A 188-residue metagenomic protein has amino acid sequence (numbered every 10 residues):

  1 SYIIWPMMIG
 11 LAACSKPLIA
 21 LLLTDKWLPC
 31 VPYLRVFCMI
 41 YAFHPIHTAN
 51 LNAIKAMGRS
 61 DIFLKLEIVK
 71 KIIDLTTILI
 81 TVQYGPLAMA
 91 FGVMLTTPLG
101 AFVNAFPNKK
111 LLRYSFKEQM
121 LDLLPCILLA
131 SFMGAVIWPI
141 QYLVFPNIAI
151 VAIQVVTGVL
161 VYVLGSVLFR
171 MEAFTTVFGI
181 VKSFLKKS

Functional and structural regions predicted by a protein language model:
S1-H44, L75-T76, I80, A130-A135: Alpha-helical transmembrane segments of multi-pass membrane transport and lipid-handling proteins
Y2-W5, L18, M39, I54 (+5 more regions): Hydrophobic/aromatic residues within transmembrane alpha-helices of membrane transport systems, especially the TMDs
I9, A13-P17, L22, A49 (+7 more regions): Transmembrane alpha-helix boundary/anchor motif
A13, P32-G58, I62-K110, Q154-V159: Short runs within selected transmembrane alpha-helices of multi-pass transporters and secretion channels
C14-I19, L23-W27, G58-R59, T81-P86 (+3 more regions): Short helix-capping/hinge motifs at transmembrane helix termini and TM-loop junctions
V69-I73, L124-W138: Hydrophobic membrane-spanning alpha-helices of multi-pass integral membrane proteins
F106-F116, L123, W138-S188: Membrane-proximal transmembrane or re-entrant/amphipathic helices at the cytosolic face
